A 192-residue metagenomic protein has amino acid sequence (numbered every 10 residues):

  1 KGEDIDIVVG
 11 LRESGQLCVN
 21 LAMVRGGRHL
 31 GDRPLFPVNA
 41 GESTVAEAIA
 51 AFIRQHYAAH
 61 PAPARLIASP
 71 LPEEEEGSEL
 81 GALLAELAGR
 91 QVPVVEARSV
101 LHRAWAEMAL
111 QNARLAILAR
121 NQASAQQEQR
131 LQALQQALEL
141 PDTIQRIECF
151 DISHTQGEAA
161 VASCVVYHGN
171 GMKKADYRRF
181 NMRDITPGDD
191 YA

Functional and structural regions predicted by a protein language model:
K1-A192: Conserved catalytic/ligand-binding micro-motifs in nucleotide and anionic cofactor chemistry
